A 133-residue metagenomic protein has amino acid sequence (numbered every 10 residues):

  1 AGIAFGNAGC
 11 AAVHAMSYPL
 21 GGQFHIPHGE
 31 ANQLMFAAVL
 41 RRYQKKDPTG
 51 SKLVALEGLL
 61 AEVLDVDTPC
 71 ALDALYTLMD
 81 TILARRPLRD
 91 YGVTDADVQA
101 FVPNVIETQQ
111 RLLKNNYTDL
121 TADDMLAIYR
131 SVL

Functional and structural regions predicted by a protein language model:
A1-G2, M16, F36, L75 (+3 more regions): Short alpha-helical scaffolding segments that buttress acidic/His motifs in well-ordered protein cores
A1-N7, Y18-G21: Glycine-rich phosphate/diphosphate-binding loops and the adjacent beta-loop-alpha structural elements that coordinate
I3-G6, R41, Q110: Charged/polar positions within long, soluble alpha-helices
F5-V13, A71-L72, R85-Y91, L113-D119: Flexible, glycine/charged-enriched surface loops at secondary-structure junctions
A11-P19, F24-G29: Histidine-centered catalytic micro-motifs
A12, M16, N32, T94-V98 (+1 more regions): Short, conserved alpha-helical segments within structured domains
Q23-D97: Gly/Pro-rich interdomain helix-loop hinge
D97-L133: Short, amphipathic C-terminal "tail helix"
